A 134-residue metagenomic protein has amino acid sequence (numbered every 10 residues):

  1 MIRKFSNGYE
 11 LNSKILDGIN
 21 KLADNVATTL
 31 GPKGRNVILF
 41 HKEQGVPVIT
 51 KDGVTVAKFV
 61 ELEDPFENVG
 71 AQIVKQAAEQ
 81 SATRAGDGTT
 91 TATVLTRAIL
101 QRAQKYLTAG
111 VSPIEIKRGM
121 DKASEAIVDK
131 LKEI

Functional and structural regions predicted by a protein language model:
M1-I134: N-terminal glycine-/lysine-enriched basic segments
